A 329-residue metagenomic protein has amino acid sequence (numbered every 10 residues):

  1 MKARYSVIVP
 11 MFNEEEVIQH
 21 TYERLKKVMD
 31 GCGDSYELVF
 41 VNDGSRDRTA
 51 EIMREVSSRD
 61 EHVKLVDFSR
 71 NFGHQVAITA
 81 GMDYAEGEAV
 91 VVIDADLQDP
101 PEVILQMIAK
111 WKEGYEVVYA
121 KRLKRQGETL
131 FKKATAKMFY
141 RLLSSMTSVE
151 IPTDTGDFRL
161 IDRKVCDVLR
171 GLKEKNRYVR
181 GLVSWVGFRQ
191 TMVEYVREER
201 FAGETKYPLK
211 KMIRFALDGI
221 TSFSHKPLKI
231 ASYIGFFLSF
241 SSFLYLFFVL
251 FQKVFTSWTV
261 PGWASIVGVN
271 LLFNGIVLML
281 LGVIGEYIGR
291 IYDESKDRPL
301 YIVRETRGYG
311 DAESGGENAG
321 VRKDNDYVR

Functional and structural regions predicted by a protein language model:
M1, R180-R329: Hydrophobic helical membrane-anchoring modules
M1-T129: Structured catalytic core of nucleotide-sugar glycosyltransferases
P10, F68-R70, R159, S232 (+2 more regions): Short conserved micro-motifs on helix faces and helix-strand junctions that flank and scaffold key functional residues
K27, G31, E55, R59 (+7 more regions): Conserved amphipathic alpha-helical interaction elements at protein-protein interfaces in regulatory, energy-coupling
V66-R70, H74-Y84, P100-L182, E198-L217: Acceptor/aglycone-binding surface of glycosyltransferases and processive sugar-polymer synthases
